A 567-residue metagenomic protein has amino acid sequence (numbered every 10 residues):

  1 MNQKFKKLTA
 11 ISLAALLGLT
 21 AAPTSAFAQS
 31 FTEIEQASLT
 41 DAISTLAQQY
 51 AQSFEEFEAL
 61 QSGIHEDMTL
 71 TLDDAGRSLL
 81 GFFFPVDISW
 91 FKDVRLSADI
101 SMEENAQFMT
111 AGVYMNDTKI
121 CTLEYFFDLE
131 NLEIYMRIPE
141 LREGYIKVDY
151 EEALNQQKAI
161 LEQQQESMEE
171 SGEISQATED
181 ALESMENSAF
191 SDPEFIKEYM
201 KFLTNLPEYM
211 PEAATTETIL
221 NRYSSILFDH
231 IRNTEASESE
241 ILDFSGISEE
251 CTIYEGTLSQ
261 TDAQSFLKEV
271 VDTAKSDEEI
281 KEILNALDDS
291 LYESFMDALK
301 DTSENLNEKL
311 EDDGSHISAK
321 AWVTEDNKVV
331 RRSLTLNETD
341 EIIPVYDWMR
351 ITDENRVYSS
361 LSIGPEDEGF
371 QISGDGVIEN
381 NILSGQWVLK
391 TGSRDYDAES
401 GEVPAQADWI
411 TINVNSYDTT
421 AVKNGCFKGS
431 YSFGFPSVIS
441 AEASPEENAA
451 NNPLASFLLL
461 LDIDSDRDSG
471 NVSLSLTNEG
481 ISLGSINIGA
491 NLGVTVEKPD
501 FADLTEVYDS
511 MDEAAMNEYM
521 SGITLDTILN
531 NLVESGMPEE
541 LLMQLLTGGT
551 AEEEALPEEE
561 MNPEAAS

Functional and structural regions predicted by a protein language model:
N2, A21, I372-G374: Cytosolic-facing loops and C-terminal tails of multi-pass membrane proteins
N2-I11: Bacterial N-terminal signal peptides that target proteins for export
L13-L17: Hydrophobic helical h-region of N-terminal Sec-dependent signal peptides in bacterial secretory/periplasmic proteins
G18-A26: C-terminal segment of classical bacterial N-terminal signal peptides
F27-S567: Subset-of-secretome marker
